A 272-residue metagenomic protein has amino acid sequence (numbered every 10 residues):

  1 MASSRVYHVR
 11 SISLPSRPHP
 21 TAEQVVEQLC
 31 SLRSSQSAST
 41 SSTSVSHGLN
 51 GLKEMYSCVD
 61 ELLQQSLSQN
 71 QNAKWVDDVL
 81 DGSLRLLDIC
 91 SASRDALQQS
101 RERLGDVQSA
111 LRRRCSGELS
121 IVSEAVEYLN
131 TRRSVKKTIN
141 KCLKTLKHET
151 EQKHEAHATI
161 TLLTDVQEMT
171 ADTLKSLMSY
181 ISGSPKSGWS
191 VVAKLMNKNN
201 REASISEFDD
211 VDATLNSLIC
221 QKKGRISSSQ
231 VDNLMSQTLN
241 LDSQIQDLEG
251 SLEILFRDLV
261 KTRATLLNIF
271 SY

Functional and structural regions predicted by a protein language model:
M1-Y272: Long, contiguous alpha-helical bundle segments
